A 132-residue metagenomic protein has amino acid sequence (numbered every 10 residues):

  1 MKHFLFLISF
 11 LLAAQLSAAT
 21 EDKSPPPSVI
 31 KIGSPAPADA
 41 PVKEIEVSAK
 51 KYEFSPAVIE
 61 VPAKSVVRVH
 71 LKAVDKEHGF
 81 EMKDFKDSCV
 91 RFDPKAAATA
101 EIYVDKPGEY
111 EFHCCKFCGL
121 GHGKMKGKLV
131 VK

Functional and structural regions predicted by a protein language model:
L5-Q15: Bacterial N-terminal signal peptides
E21-S34, D39, D93-K132: Extracellular/periplasmic metallocenter environments
A36-V66: N-terminal edge beta-strand
E44-S48, V66-H70, E81, H113 (+1 more regions): Soluble periplasmic/extracytoplasmic beta-strand elements of cell-envelope proteins
K50-Y52, V66, K72-K76, F85 (+3 more regions): Solvent-exposed coil/turn segments that connect beta secondary-structure elements in extracytoplasmic/periplasmic
P56-I59, D87-F92, E101: Beta-strand-rich interaction surfaces with strong enrichment in secreted/lumenal proteins
K72-K95, L120-G127: Histidine- and aromatic-enriched segments that form or immediately flank copper-ligand environments
